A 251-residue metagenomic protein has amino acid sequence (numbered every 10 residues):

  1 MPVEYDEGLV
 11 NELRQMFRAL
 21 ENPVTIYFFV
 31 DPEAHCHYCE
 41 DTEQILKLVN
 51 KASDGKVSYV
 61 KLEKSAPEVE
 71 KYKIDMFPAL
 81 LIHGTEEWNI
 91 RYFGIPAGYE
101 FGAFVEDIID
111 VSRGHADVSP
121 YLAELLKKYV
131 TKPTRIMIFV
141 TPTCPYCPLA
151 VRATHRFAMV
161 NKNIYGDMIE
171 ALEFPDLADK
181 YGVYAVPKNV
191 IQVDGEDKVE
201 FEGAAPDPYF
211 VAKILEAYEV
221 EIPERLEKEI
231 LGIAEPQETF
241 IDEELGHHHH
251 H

Functional and structural regions predicted by a protein language model:
V3-S53, L126-K162: Local sequence-structure signature of Cys/Sec-based thiol-disulfide redox active-site neighborhoods
Y5, D41-P96, H115-D117: N-terminal non-catalytic structural scaffold regions of very large proteins
D31, D54-P67, N161-A178: Thiol-based oxidoreductase modules, predominantly thioredoxin-like and allied folds used for disulfide exchange
V69, L149, A178-Y181: Compositionally biased, intrinsically disordered or flexible polar/acidic segments
L81-H115, A185, V190-E235: Non-catalytic, surface beta->alpha helical segment in thiol-disulfide oxidoreductase systems
V111-Y129: Long, charged amphipathic helices and adjacent flexible linkers at domain junctions
T154, M168-I169, Y181-G182: Terminal low-complexity, intrinsically disordered regions
L231-H251: Histidine-centered metal-binding segments
